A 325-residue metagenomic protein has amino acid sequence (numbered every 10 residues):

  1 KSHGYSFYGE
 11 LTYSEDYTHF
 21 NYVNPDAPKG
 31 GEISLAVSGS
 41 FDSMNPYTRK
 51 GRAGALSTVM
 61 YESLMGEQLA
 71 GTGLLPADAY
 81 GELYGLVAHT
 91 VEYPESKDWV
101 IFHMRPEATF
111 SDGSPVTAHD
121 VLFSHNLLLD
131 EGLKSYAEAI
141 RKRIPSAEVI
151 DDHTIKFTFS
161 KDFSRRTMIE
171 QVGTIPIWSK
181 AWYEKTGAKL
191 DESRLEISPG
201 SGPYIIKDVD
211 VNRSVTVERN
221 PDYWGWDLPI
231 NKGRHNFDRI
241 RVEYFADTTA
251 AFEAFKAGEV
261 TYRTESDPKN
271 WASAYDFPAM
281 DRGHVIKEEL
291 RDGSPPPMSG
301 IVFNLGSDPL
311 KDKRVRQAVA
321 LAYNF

Functional and structural regions predicted by a protein language model:
S2-G4, G30-G39, H89, W99-F102 (+5 more regions): Short, well-ordered beta-strand elements
S2-S96, N126, P199: N-terminal lobe/hinge region of extracytoplasmic solute-binding protein
Y13, V23, A27-P28, T48-L56 (+6 more regions): Aromatic- and charge-enriched surface segment that lines or borders ligand/interaction sites
D26, D42-T48, A55, T72-L75 (+5 more regions): Short, solvent-exposed loop/turn elements at domain surfaces
S34, T117-S124, D152-T158, G202-P203 (+5 more regions): Alpha-helical secondary-structure segments
M60-G85, Q171-R241, A246-A250: Gly/Pro-rich hinge or "lid" segments in bacterial periplasmic/extracellular proteins
H103, A137-E184, P203-D210, G306-K311: Surface-exposed binding/hinge segments that line and control ligand-binding clefts or catalytic entry sites
S146-E148, K207-E218, E243-S307, A318: Extracellular/periplasmic solute-recognition and catalytic clefts
